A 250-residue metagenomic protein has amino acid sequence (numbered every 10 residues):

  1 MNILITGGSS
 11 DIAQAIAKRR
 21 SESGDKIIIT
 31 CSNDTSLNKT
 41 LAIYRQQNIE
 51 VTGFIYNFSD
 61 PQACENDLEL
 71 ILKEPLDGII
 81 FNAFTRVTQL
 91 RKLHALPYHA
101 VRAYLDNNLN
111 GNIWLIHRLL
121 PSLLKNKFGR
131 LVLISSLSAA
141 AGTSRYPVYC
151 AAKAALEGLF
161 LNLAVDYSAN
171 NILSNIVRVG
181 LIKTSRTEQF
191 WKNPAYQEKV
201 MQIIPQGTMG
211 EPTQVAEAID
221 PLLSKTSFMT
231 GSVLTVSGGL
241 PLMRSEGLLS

Functional and structural regions predicted by a protein language model:
S9-S10: Conserved glycine-rich cofactor-binding loop
E69, F84-R102, R145-V148, W191-K192 (+1 more regions): Conserved mid-core segment of classical short-chain dehydrogenase/reductases
H94-I113, V132, L156, Q206: Catalytic Tyr-X3-Lys loop
I116, A152: Active-site helix of classical SDR
P121, V165-D166: Alpha-helical segment proximal to the catalytic Tyr-Lys
S136: Residue(s) in the substrate-gating loop at a strand-loop-helix junction that position the organic substrate next
S168, L173, M229-G231: Short, small/polar-rich loop/turn modules that mediate ligand/substrate recognition or access, typified
M209-V236, P241: C-terminal substrate-recognition "lid" of short-chain dehydrogenase/reductases
